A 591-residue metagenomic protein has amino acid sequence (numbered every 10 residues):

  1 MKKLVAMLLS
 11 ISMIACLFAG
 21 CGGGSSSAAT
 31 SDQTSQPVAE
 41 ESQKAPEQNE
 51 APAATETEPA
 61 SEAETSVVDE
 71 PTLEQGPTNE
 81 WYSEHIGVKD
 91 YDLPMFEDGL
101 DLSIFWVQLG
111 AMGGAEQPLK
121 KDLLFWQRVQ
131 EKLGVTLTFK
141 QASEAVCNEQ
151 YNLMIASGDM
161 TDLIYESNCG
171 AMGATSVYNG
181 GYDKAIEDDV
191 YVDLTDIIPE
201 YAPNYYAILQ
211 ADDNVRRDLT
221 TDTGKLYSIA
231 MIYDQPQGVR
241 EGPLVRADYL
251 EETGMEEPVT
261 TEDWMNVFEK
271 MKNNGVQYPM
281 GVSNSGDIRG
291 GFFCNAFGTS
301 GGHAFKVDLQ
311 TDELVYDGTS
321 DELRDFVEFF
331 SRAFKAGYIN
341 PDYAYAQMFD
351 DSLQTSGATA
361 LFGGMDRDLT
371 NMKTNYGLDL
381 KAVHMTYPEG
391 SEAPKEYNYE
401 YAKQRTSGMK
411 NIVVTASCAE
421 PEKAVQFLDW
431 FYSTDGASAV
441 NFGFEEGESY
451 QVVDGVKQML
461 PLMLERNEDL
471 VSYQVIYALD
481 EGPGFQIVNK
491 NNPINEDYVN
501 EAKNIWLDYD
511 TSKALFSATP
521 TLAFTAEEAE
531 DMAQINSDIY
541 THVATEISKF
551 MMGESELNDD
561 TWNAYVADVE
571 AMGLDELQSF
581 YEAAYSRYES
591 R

Functional and structural regions predicted by a protein language model:
M1-L4, L8: Positively charged n-region of N-terminal signal peptides that target proteins for export
L9, M13, L17, C21-R591: Extracytoplasmic/secretory soluble proteins
